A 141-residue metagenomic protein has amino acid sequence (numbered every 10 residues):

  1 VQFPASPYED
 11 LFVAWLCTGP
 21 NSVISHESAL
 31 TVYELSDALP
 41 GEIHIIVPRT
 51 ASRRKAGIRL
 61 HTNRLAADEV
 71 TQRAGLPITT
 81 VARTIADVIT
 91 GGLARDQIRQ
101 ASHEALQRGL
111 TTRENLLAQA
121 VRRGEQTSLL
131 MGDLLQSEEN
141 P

Functional and structural regions predicted by a protein language model:
V1-P141: Short gly/ser-rich loop at a beta-strand->alpha-helix junction or flexible surface loop bordering the NTP-binding
